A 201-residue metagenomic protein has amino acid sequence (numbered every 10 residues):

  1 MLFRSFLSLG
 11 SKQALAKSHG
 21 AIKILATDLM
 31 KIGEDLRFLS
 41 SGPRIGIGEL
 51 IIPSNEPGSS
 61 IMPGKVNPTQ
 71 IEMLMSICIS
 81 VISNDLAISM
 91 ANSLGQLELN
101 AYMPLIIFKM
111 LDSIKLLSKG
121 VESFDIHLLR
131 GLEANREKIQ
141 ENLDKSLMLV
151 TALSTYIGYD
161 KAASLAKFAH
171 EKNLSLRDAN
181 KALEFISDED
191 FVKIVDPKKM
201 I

Functional and structural regions predicted by a protein language model:
M1-I201: Conserved, well-structured ligand/cofactor-binding cores
